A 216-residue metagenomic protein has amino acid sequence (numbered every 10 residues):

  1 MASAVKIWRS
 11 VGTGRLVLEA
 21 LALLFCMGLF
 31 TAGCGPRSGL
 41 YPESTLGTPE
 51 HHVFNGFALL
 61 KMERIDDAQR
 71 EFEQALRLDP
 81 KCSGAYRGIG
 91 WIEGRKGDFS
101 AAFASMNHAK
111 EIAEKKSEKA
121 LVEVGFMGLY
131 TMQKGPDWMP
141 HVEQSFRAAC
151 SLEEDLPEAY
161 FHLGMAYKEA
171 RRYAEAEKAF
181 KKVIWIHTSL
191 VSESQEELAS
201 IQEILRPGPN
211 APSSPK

Functional and structural regions predicted by a protein language model:
T45-Q74, L78: Alpha-helical segment of the N-proximal tetratricopeptide repeat
L46, P80, E114-S117, E154 (+1 more regions): Short coil turns that delineate tetratricopeptide repeat
H51, A85, E118-V122, A159 (+1 more regions): TPR alpha-solenoid repeat register
F54, G88, V122-F126, H162 (+1 more regions): Canonical tetratricopeptide repeat
F57, W91, F126-L129, M165 (+1 more regions): Residue-level recognition of tetratricopeptide repeat
M62-E71, K96-H108, M132-A148, A170-A179 (+1 more regions): Structural signature of tandem alpha-helical TPR/SEL1-like repeats, specifically the intra-repeat loop/turn
E73-R77, N107-E114, R147-S151, I184-W185: Conserved structural position within tetratricopeptide repeats
E169, E177-K216: Terminal, low-structured helical/coil segments at or just beyond the last alpha-helical repeat
